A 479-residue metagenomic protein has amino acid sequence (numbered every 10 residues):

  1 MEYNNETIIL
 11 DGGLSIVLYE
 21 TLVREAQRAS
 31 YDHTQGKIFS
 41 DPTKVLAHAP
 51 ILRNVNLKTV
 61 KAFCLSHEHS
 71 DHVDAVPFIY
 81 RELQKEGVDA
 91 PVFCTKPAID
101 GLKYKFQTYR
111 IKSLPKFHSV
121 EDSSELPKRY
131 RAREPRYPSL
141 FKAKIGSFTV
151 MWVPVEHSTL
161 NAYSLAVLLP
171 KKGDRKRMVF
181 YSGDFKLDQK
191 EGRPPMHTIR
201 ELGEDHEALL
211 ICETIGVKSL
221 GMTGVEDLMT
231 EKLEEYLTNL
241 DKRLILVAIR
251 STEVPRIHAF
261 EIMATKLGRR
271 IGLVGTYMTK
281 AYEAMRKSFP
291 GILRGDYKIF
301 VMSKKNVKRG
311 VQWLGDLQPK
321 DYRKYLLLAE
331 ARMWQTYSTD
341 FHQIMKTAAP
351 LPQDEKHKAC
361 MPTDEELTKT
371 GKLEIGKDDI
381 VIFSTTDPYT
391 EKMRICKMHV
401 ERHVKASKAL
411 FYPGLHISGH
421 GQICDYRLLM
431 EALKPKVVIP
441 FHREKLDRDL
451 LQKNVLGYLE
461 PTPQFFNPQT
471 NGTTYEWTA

Functional and structural regions predicted by a protein language model:
M1-A62, H69-K266, R270-V274, K280-E283 (+1 more regions): His/Asp/Glu-rich metal-coordinating catalytic cores of metallo-dependent phosphodiesterases/hydrolases acting on
L10, E156-Y163, L168-M229, T336-G376 (+2 more regions): Active-site-proximal loop/helix segments of hydrolase catalytic cores
D11, T95, S182, E213 (+8 more regions): Generic beta-strand/beta-sheet core signal
T108-K112, E401-L410: Short helix-loop-beta junction
P115-R136, I271-E283, R294-R309, T386-D387 (+2 more regions): A generic structural motif
M222-D378, I382, A406-S407, D425 (+1 more regions): Hard-cation-handling environments
F411-A479: Internal alpha/beta domain cores that form substrate/cofactor-binding pockets in large enzymes and binding proteins
